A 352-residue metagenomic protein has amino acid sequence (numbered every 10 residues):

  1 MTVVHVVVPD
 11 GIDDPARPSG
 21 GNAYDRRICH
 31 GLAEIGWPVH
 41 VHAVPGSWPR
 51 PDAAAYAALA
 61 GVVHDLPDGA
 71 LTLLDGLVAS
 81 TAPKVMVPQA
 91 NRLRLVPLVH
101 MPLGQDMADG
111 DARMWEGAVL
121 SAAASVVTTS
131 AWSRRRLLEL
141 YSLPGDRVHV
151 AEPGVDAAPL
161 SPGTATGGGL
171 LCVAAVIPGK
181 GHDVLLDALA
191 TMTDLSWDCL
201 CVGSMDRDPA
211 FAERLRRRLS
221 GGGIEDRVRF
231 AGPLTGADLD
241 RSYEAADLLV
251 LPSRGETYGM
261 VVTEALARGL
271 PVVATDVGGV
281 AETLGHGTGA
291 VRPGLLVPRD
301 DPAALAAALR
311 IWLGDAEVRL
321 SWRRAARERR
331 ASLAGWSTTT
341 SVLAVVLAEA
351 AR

Functional and structural regions predicted by a protein language model:
A108-T128: Membrane-proximal helix-turn-helix segments that form the acceptor-binding/catalytic region of lipid-linked
W132, G154: Carbohydrate-associated surface elements
P162-K180, L186-T191, L200-V202: Conserved donor-binding/catalytic core segment of Leloir-type glycosyltransferases
D198-R217, G232-P233: Glycosyltransferase donor-sugar binding loop
P233-L234, R241-A246: Short alpha-helical donor nucleotide-sugar binding micro-motif in glycosyltransferases
R254: Aromatic "clamp/platform" in nucleotide-sugar-dependent glycosyltransferases that forms part of the donor/acceptor
P271-A274, G278-A281: Short hydrophobic beta-strand element within catalytic cores of glycosyltransferases and related nucleotide-activated
H286-P302, I311-A316: Conserved acidic donor-binding segment of nucleotide-sugar-dependent glycosyltransferases
